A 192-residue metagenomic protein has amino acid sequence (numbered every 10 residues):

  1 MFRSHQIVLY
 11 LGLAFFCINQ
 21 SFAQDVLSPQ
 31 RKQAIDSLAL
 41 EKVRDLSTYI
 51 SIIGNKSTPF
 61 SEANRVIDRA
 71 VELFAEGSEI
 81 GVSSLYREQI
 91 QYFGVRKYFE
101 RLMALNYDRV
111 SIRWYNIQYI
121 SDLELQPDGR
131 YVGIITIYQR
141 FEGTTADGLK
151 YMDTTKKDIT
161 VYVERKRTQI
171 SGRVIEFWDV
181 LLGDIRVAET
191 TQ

Functional and structural regions predicted by a protein language model:
M1-Q30: Bacterial Sec-dependent N-terminal signal peptides
F15-C17, K56-T58, A146: A generic structural signal for short coil/turn motifs at secondary-structure boundaries
A23-V66: Short, low-complexity N-terminal intrinsically disordered segments enriched in polar/charged residues
D25-R31, R113, L123, I135: Acidic, Ser/Thr/Gly/Pro-rich low-complexity intrinsically disordered regions that serve as flexible linkers
L46, I50, F74, L102 (+1 more regions): Hydrophobic, Leu/Ile/Phe/Ala-enriched alpha-helical segments that form helix-helix packing faces
I52-N55, P59-D68, S84, I112-I117 (+1 more regions): Short glycine-rich, low-complexity/disordered patches
A63-I112: Short solvent-exposed beta->alpha transition segments
Q118-Q192: Exposed beta-sheet edge and beta->alpha loop/turn motif
